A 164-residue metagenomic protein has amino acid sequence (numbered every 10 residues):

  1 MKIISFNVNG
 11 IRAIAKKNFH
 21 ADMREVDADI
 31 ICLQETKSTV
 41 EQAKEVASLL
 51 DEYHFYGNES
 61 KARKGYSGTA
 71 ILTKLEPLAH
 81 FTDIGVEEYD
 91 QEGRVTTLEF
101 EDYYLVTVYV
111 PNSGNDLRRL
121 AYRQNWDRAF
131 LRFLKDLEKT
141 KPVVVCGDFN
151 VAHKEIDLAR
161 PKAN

Functional and structural regions predicted by a protein language model:
M1-L49, K61-T69: N-terminal, active-site-proximal structural segment of metallo-dependent hydrolase catalytic domains
M1-N9, D102-G114, C146: Active-site-proximal beta-strand elements of phosphoester/diester hydrolases
R12, V40-Q42, K64-G65, G114-L117 (+1 more regions): Short catalytic/ligand-binding loop motif for oxyanion handling, primarily in non-cytosolic enzymes, centered on
I14-A15, D90, Y122-A129: Soluble or luminal CAZymes and related metallo-dependent hydrolases
A21-R24, R94-E101, A129-K141: Short amphipathic alpha-helices and their capping/turn segments at secondary-structure boundaries
I30, D51-H54, R128-N164: Metal-dependent phosphoesterases centered on the DNase I-like endonuclease/exonuclease/phosphatase
K37, E45-S113: Structured beta-strand-rich core segments of catalytic domains in phosphoester-bond hydrolases
G85-V86, P111-D127, K162-N164: Surface-exposed cleft-lining segments at the edges of enzyme active sites
